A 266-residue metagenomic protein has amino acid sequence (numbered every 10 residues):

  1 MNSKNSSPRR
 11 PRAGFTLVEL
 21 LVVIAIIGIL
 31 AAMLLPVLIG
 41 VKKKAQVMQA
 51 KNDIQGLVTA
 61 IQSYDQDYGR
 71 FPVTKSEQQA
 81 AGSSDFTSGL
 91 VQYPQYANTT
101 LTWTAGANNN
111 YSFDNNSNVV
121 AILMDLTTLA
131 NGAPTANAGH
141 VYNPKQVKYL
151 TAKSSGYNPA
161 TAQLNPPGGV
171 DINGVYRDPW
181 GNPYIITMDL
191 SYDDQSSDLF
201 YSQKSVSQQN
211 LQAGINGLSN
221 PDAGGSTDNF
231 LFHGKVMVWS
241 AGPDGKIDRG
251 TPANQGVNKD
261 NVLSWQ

Functional and structural regions predicted by a protein language model:
M1-F15: N-terminal leader/signal peptides at the extreme start of proteins
P11-V41, A50, I54-L57: N-terminal single-pass transmembrane signal-anchor helix
A45: Phosphate-proximal small/polar/acidic motifs at interfaces that engage nucleotide phosphates, polyphosphates
K51-Q266: N-terminal pilin/flagellin-like segments and related low-complexity appendage regions
